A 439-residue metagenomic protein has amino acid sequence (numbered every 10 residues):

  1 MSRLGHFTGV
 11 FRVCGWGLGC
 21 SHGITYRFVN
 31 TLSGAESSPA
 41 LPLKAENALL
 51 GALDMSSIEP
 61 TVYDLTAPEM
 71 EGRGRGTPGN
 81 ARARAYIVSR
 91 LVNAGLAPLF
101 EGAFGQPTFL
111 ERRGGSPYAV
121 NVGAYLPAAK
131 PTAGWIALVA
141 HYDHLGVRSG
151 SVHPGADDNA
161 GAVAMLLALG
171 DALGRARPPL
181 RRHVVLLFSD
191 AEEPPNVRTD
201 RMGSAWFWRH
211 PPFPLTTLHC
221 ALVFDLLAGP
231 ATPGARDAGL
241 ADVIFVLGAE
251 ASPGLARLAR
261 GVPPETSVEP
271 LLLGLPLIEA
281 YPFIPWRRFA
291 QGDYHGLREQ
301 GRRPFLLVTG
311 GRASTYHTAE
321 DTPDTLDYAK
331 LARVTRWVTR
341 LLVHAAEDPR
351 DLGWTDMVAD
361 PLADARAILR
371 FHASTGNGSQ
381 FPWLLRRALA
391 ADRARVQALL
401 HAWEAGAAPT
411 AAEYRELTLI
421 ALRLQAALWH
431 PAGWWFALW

Functional and structural regions predicted by a protein language model:
K44-A52, P68-P78, L110-R113, R148-N159 (+4 more regions): Second-shell loop/turn segments in exported
S57-P60, D64, P78-N93, A103 (+9 more regions): Extracytoplasmic/secreted proteins, especially bacterial periplasmic and envelope-associated proteins
T61-D64, G72-P127: A non-catalytic alpha/beta surface segment that caps or lines the substrate-entry region of metallo-dependent hydrolase
M70-G72, L91, G114-G115, K130-P131 (+4 more regions): Solvent-exposed loop/turn segments at secondary-structure junctions within structured extracellular/periplasmic domains
G102, C220-A221, L226-M357: Active-site-adjacent substrate-binding region of metalloamidase/peptidase-like peptide-processing proteins
G115-V120, G146-S252: Acidic/histidine-rich catalytic neighborhood of metal-dependent amide-processing enzymes
D351-H430: Acidic, Ser/Thr-rich low-complexity intrinsically disordered segments
